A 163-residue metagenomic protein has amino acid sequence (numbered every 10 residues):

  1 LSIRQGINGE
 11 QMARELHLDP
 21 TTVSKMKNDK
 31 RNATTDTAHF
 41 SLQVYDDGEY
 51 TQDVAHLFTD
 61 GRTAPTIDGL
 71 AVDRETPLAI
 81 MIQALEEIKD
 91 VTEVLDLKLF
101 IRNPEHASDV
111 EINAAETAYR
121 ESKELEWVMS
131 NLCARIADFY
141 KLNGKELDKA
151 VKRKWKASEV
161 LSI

Functional and structural regions predicted by a protein language model:
L1-R4: A short, Lys/Arg-rich alpha-helix, primarily the initiator
G6-S24: Short alpha-helical DNA-recognition segment
D36-Q52: DNA major-groove recognition helix of helix-turn-helix/homeodomain DNA-binding modules
V54-I80, E146-I163: Short, charged recognition helix plus adjacent turn of helix-turn-helix-like nucleic-acid-binding domains
T59-W127, N131-A134: Helix-turn-helix/homeodomain-like alpha-helical modules used for DNA recognition and transcription-factor dimerization
K123-W127, N131-L161: Glycine-rich, aromatic-bearing surface loops/beta-hairpins
